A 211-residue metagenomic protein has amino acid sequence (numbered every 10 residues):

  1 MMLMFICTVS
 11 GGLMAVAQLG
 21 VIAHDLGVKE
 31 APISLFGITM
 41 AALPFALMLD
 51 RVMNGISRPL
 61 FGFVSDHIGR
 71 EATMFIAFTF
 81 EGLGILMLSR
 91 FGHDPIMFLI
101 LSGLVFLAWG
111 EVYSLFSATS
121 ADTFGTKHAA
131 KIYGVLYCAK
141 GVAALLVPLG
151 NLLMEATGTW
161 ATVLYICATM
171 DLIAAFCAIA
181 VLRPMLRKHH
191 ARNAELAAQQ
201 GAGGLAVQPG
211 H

Functional and structural regions predicted by a protein language model:
M1-F61, S117, V147-G150: Extracytoplasmic gate region of multi-pass secondary transporters
I6, M97-E111: Hydrophobic core of transmembrane alpha-helices in multi-pass small-molecule transporters, especially MFS/SLC-type
R58-G69, M154-E155: Helix-to-loop junctions at the C-terminal end of transmembrane segments in multipass secondary transporters
H67-F78: Cytoplasmic membrane-interface "Motif A"-like loop-to-helix N-cap segments of 12-TM Major Facilitator Superfamily
T79-H93: C-terminal ends and interior cores of transmembrane alpha-helices in multi-pass membrane transporters/permeases
E111-F124: Intracellular juxtamembrane helix-capping segments at the cytosolic ends of symmetry-related transmembrane helices
T123-T159: A late C-terminal transmembrane helix in Major Facilitator Superfamily
L164-A180: Symmetry-related core transmembrane helices of the 12-TM Major Facilitator Superfamily/SLC fold
